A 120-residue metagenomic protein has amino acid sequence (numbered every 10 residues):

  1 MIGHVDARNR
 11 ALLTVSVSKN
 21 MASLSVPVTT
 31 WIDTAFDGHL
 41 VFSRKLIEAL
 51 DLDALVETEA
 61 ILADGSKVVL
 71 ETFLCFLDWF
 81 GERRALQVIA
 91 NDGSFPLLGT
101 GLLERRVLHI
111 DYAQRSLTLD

Functional and structural regions predicted by a protein language model:
M1-D120: Pepsin/retropepsin-fold aspartyl endopeptidases
